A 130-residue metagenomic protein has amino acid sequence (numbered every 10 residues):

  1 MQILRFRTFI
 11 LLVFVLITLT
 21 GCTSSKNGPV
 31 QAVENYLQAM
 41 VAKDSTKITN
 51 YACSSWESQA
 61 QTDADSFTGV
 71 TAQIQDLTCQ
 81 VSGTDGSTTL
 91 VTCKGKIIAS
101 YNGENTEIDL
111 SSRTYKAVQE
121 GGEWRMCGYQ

Functional and structural regions predicted by a protein language model:
M1-I10: Bacterial N-terminal signal peptides that target proteins for export
L12-V15: Core hydrophobic alpha-helical membrane-spanning segments
T18-G21: C-terminal motif of bacterial Sec signal peptides marking the signal peptidase cleavage site
T23-S25: Bacterial signal peptide processing site
V30, E34-Q38: Amphipathic alpha-helical repeat scaffolds
Q31, A42-L90, K94: Short solvent-exposed beta->alpha transition segments
Y36, K47-I48, A117: Hydrophobic pocket/interface hotspot
G83-Q130: Exposed beta-sheet edge and beta->alpha loop/turn motif
